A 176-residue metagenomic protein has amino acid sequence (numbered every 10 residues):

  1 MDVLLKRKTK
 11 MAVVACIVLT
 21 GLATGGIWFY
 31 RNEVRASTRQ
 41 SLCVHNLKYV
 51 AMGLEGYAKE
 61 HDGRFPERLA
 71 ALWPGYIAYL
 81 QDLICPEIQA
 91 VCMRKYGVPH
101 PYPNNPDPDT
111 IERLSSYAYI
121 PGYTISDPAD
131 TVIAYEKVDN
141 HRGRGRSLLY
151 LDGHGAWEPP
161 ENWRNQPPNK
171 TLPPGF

Functional and structural regions predicted by a protein language model:
D2-K10, I125-F176: C-terminal accessory segments of extracellular proteins
L5-T9, H45, N104: Generic cytosolic/nucleocytoplasmic N-terminal low-complexity/intrinsically disordered segments
V13-I27: Hydrophobic membrane-insertion alpha-helices, especially the h-region of bacterial N-terminal signal peptides
G25-R94, H154-P159, W163-F176: Conserved hydrophobic/amphipathic alpha-helical signal-anchor segments
Y57-A58, Y117, N140, L148: Short, flexible coil/turn micro-motifs enriched in small/turn-prone residues
W73, A118-G122, G145-L149: Short, surface-exposed beta-strand/loop micro-motifs that present aromatic residues
L80-D127: Acidic, glycine-rich loop-and-strand cores that form catalytic or ligand-binding grooves in diverse globular domains
